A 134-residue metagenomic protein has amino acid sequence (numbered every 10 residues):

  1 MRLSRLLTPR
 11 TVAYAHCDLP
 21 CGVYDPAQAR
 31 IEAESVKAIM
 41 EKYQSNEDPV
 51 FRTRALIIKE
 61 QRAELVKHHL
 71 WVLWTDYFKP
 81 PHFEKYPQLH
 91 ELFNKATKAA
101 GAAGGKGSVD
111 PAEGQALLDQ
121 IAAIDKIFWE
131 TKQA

Functional and structural regions predicted by a protein language model:
M1-R52, H82, P87-A123, I127 (+1 more regions): N-terminal intrinsically disordered, cationic/polar leader segments that include organellar targeting peptides
V50, I57, W74: Short, Lys/Arg-enriched phosphate-binding patches
R54-L70: Alpha-helical segments in soluble extracytoplasmic regions
H69-Y86: Short, solvent-exposed, charged loop/turn and helix-capping segments that join or cap alpha-helices on peripheral
